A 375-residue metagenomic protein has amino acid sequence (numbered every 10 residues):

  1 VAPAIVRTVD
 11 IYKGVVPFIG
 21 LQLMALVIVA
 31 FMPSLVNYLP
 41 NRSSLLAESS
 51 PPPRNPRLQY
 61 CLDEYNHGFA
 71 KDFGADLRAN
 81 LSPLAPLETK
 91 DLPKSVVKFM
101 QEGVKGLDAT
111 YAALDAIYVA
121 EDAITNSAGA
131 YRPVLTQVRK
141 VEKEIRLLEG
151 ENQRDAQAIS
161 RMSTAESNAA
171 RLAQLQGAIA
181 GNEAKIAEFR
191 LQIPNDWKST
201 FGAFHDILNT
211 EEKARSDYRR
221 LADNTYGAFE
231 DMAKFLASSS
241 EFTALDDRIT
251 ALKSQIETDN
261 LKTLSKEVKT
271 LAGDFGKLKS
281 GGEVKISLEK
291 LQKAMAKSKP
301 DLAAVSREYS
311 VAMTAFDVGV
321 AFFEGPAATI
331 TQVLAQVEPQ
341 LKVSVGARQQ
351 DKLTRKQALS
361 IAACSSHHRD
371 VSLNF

Functional and structural regions predicted by a protein language model:
V1-F375: Alpha-helical transmembrane segments of multi-pass membrane transport proteins
